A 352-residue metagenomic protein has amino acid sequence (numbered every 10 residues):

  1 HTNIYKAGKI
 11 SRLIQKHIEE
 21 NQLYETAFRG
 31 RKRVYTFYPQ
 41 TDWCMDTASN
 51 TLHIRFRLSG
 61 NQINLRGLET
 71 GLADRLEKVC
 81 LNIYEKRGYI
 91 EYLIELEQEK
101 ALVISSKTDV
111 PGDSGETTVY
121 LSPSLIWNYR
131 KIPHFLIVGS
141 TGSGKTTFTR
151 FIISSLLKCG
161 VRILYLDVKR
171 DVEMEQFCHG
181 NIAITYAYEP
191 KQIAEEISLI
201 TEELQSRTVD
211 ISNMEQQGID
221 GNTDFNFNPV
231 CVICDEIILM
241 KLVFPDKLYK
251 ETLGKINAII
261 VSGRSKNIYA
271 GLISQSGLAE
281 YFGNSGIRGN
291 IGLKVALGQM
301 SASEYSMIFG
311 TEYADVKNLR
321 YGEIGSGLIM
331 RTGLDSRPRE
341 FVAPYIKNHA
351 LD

Functional and structural regions predicted by a protein language model:
H1, L52-H53, V103-S212, N228-C231 (+3 more regions): P-loop NTPase catalytic phosphate-binding loop
T2-E116: N-terminal "pre-motor" subdomain/linker immediately upstream of P-loop NTPase catalytic cores
N3-A7, N61, K145, E189 (+1 more regions): Generic alpha-helical structural element
R33-R57, C80-E95, Q299-D352: Phosphate-binding and hydrolysis-coupling loops of NTP-dependent motor/remodeling domains
M45, I126-N128, G221-D224: Short boundary motifs at domain starts and secondary-structure transition points
T47-S49, E85, T223-F227, R288: Short coil/turn motifs at beta-sheet boundaries
L65, G221-V230: Short basic/glycine-enriched coil/helix segment immediately N-terminal to the Walker B
S212-T223: Conserved Walker
